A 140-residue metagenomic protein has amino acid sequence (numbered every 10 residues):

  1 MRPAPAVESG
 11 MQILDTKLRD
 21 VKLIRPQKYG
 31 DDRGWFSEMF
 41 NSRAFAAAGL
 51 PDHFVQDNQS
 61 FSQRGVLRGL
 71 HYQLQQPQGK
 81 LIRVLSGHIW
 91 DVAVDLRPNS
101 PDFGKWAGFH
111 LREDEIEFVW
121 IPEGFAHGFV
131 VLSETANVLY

Functional and structural regions predicted by a protein language model:
P5-E117, S133-T135: Non-catalytic, conserved peripheral segments adjacent to functional cores
D114-E115, E123-L139: Ligand-binding loop in jelly-roll beta-barrel domains
